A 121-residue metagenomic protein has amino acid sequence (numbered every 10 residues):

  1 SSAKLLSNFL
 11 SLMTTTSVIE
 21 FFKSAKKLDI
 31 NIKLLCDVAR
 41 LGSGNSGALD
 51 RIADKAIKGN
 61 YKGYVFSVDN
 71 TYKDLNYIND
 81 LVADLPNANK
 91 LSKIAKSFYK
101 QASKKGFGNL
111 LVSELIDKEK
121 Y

Functional and structural regions predicted by a protein language model:
S2-E114, K118-Y121: Helical "substrate-binding/catalytic lid" subdomain of Rossmann-like NAD(P)-dependent dehydrogenases/reductases
